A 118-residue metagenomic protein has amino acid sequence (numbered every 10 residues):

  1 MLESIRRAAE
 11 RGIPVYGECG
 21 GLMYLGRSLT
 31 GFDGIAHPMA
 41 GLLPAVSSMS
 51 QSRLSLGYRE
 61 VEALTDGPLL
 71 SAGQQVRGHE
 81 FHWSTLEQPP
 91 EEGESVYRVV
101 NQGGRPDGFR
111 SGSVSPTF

Functional and structural regions predicted by a protein language model:
M1-P68: Cysteine-nucleophile active-site neighborhood
S48-F118: Amide-donor transfer/coupling interface in amidating biosynthetic enzymes
